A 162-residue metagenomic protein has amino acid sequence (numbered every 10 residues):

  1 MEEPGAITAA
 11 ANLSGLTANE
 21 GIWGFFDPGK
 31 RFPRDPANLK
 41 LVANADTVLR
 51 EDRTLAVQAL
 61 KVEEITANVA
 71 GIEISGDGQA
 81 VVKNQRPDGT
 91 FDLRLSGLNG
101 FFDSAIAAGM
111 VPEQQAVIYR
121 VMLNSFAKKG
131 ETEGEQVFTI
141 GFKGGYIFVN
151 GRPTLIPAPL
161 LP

Functional and structural regions predicted by a protein language model:
M1-P162: Glycine-rich, small/hydroxylated-residue low-complexity segments
